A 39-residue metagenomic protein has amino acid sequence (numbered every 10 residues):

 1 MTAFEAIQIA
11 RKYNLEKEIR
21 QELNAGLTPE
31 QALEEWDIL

Functional and structural regions predicted by a protein language model:
M1-R20: N-terminal acidic leader/helix
M1-T2, E34-L39: Short intrinsically disordered terminal tails
I7, L33-E34: Generic structural signal for individual residues within well-ordered alpha-helical segments across diverse proteins
Y13, G26-L27, E34: Protein-protein interaction and targeting regions used for scaffolding, dimerization, and localization
I19-T28: Amphipathic alpha-helical segments that form the core helices of the histone-fold
